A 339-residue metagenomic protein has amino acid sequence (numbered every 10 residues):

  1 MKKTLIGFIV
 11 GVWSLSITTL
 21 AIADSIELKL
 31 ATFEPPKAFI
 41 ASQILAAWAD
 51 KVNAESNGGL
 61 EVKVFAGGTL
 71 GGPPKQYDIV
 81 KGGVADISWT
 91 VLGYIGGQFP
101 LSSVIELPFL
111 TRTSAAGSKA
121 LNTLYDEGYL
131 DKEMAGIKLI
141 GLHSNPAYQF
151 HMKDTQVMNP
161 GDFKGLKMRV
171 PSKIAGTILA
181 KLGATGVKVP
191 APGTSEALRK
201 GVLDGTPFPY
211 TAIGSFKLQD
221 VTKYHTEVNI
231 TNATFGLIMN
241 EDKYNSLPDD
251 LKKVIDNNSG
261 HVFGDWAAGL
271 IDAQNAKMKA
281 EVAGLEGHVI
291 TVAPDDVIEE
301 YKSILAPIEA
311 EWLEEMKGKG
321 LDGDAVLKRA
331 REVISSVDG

Functional and structural regions predicted by a protein language model:
M1-F8: Bacterial N-terminal signal peptides that target proteins for export
I6, L20-A21: Serine/threonine-rich, low-complexity intrinsically disordered segments
S14-T19: N-terminal signal peptide c-region/cleavage motif recognized by signal peptidases
D24-G117, Y125, K132-G339: N-terminal secretory/targeting leader peptides
